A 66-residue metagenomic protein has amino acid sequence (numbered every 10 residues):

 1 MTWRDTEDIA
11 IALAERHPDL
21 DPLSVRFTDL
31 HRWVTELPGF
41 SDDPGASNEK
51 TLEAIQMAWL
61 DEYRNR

Functional and structural regions predicted by a protein language model:
M1-R66: A charge-rich, low-complexity, intrinsically flexible signal that marks solvent-exposed coils, linkers, repeats
